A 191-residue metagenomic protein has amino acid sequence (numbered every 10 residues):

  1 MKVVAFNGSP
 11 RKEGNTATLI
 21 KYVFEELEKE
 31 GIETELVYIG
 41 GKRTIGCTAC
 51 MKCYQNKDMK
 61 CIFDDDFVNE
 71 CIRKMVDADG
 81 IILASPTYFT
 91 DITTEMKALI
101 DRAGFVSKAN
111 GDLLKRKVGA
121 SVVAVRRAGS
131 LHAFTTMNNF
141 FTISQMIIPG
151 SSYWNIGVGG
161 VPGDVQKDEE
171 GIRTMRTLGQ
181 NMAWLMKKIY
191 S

Functional and structural regions predicted by a protein language model:
M1-A109, G159-S191: N-terminal beta1-alpha1-beta2 submodule of the flavodoxin-like/Rossmannoid cofactor-binding fold
T94-E95, A109-N155, R173: Short, glycine-/small-residue-rich phosphate/pyrophosphate-handling segment
